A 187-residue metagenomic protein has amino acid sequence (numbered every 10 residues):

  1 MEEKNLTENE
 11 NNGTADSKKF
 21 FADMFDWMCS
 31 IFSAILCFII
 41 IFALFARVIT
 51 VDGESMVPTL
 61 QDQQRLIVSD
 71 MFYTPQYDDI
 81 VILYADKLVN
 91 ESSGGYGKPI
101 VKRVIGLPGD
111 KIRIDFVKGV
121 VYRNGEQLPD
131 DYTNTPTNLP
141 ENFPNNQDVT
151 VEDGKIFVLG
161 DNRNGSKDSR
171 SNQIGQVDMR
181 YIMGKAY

Functional and structural regions predicted by a protein language model:
E2-D23, L44, P58-Y187: Soluble "head" domains of membrane/secretory-pathway proteins
D26-F45: Hydrophobic membrane-insertion alpha-helices, especially the h-region of bacterial N-terminal signal peptides
I40-M56: Aromatic-capped interface at the extracytoplasmic side of an N-terminal signal-anchor transmembrane helix
